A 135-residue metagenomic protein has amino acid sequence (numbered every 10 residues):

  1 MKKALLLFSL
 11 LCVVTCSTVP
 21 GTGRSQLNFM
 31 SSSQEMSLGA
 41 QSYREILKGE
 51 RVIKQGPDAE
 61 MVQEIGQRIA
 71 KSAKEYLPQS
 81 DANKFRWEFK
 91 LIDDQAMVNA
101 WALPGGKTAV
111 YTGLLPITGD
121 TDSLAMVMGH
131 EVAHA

Functional and structural regions predicted by a protein language model:
M1-A4: Positively charged n-region of N-terminal signal peptides that target proteins for export
C12-T15: C-terminal motif of bacterial Sec signal peptides marking the signal peptidase cleavage site
S17-A133: Peri-catalytic and regulatory segments of divalent metal-dependent proteins
